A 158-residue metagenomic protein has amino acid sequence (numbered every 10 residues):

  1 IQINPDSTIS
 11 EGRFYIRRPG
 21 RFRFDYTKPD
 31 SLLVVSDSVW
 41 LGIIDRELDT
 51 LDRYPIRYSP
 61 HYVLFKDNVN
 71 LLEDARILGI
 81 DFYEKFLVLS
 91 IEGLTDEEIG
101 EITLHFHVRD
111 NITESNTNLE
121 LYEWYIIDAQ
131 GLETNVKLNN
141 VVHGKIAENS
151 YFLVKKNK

Functional and structural regions predicted by a protein language model:
I1, F22-Y26, L41-I44, L89 (+2 more regions): Short hydrophobic/aromatic-rich beta-strand segments that constitute the beta-sheet cores of beta-sandwich/beta-barrel
I1-S7: A short, Trp-centered hydrophobic/proline-enriched beta-strand micro-motif
S7, L48-D49, D96, G131: Detector for glycine-centered tight turns/loop "hinges" at secondary-structure junctions
S10, V34, E97: Amphipathic hydrophobic-ligand
S10-G12, G20, D30, R76 (+2 more regions): Residue-level marker for the onset of beta-strands and adjacent loop->beta junctions in well-ordered domains
R13-V63, T134-N135: An acidic-aromatic
R46-G93: Surface-exposed, polar helix/loop patches in the mature regions of secreted/periplasmic/lumenal proteins that form
E73-K158: Gly/Pro-enriched, hydrophobic low-complexity segments that function as extracytoplasmic propeptides/linkers
